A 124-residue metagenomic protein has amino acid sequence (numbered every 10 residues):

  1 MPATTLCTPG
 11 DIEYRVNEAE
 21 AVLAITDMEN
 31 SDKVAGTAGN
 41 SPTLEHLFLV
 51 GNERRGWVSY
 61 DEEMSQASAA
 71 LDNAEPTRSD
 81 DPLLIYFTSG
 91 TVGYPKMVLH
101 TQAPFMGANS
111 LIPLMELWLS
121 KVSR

Functional and structural regions predicted by a protein language model:
M1-E62: Structural core segment of the AMP-binding/adenylate-forming
T5-L6, S65-A70, M106-S110: Short gly/ser/thr-rich secondary-structure transition/capping motifs
L23, P42-E45, L71, K96 (+1 more regions): Secondary-structure boundary/capping signal
N30-K33, R78-L84, A108: Internal, well-ordered alpha-helical segments in soluble enzyme and binding-protein domains
R55-G56, A67-F87, Y94, L117-R124: Conserved pre-ATP/AMP-binding loop-to-beta segment of ANL
L83-N109: Conserved AMP-binding A3 loop
L111-E116: Short internal alpha-helix immediately C-terminal to a glycine-rich phosphate-binding loop in Rossmann-like
